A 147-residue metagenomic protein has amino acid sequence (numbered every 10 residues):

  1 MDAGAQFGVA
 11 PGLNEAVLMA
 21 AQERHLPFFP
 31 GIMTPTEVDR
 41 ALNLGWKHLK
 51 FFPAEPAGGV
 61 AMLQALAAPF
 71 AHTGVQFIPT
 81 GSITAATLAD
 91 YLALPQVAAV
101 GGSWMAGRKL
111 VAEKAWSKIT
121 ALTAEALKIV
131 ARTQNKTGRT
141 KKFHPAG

Functional and structural regions predicted by a protein language model:
M1-D2, T36-G45, A67-A68, I83-A99: Catalytic cores of alpha/beta
M1-N14, L26-V38, K47-A57, I78-P79: Catalytic beta/alpha-barrel core
P11-V17, K50-G59, Q96-K118: Glycine-rich phosphate-binding active-site loops on the catalytic face of alpha/beta enzymes
L18, V38, L63, L88-A89 (+1 more regions): Generic hydrophobic/aromatic pocket-lining and core-packing "Φ" positions
A21-E23, K109-K141: C-terminal helical cap(s) of enzyme catalytic domains, especially alpha/beta-barrels
Q22, L42, A71: Anion (oxyanion) recognition and catalysis
F70-T73, T133: Short helix-capping segments at alpha-helix termini
